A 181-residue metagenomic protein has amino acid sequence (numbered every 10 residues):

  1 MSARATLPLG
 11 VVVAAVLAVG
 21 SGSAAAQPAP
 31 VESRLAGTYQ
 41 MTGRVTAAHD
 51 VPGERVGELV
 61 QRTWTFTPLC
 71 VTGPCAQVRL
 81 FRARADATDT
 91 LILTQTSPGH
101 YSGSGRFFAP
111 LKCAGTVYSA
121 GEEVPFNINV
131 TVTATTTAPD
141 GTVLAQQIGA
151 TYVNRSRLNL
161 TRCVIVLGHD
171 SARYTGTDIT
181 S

Functional and structural regions predicted by a protein language model:
M1-Q27: Secretory targeting and sorting signals
G22-Q27, R44, V60-R62: Mixed-charge, low-complexity intrinsically disordered regions
A29-A36, T67-P74, L93-Y101, T133-I148 (+1 more regions): A short, structured loop/turn motif at beta-sheet edges
A29-R55, L80-R84, Y101-G103, I148-Y152 (+1 more regions): Tryptophan-anchored aromatic micro-motifs
T46-R55, P110-E122, S156-L167: Flexible, membrane-facing loop/turn or short amphipathic-helix motifs that contact lipid bilayers or gate lipid-binding
V56-A134: Predominantly extracellular/secreted and cell-surface proteins with exposed, flexible low-complexity segments
E122-N159: Internal, hydrophobic beta-strand segments that form the core of beta-sheet-rich folds
G149-S181: Edge beta-strand at a domain terminus
